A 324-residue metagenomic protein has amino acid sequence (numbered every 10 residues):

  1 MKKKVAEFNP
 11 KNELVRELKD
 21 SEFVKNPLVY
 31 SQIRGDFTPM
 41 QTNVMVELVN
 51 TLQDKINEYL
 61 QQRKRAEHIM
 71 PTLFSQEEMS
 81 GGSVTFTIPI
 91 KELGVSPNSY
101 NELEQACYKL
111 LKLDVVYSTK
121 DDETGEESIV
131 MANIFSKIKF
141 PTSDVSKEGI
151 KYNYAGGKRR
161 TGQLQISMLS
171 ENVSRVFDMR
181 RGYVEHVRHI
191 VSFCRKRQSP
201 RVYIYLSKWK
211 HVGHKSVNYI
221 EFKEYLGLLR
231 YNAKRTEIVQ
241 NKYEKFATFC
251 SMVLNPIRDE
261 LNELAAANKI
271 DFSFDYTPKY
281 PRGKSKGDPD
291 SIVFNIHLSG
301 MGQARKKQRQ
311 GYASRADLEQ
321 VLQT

Functional and structural regions predicted by a protein language model:
M1-T324: Charged, alpha-helix-forming regions
